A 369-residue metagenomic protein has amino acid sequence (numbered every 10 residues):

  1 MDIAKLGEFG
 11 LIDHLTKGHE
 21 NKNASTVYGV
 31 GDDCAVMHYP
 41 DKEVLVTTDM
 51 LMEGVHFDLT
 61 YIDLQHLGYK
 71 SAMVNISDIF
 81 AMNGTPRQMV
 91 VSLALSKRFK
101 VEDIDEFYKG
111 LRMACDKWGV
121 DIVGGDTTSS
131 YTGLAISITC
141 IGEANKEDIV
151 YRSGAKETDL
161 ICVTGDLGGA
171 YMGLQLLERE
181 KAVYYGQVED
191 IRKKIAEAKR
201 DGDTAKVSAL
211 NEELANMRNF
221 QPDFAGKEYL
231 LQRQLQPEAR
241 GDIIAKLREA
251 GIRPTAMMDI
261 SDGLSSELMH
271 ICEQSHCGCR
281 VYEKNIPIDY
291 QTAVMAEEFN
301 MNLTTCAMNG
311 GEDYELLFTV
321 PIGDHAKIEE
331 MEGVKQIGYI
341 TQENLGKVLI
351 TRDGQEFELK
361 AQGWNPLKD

Functional and structural regions predicted by a protein language model:
M1-D63, M82, V91, D369: Extreme N-terminal cap/leader segments of soluble proteins
M1-G10, H14-N23, I62, R98-D121 (+6 more regions): Glycine-/charge-enriched secondary-structure boundary and capping motifs
G18-H19, E53-Y61, E143-A144, F224-L230 (+1 more regions): Glycine/charged-rich beta-loop-alpha catalytic/anionic-binding loops adjacent to active sites
Y28, T60-V74, R98-K109, E147: Glycine-rich anion/phosphate-binding loops
V36, N75, N83, I122 (+4 more regions): Residue-level signal for inorganic ion chemistry
H38-D41, L51, P86-Y184, Y339: Glycine-rich anion-binding loops of enzyme active sites
L64-Q88, K109-K117, K246, S266-I271: Small-aliphatic-rich amphipathic alpha-helix that forms the alpha element of a beta-alpha
K146-L235: Phosphate/diphosphate-binding glycine-rich loops and adjacent basic-rich segments that engage nucleotide
